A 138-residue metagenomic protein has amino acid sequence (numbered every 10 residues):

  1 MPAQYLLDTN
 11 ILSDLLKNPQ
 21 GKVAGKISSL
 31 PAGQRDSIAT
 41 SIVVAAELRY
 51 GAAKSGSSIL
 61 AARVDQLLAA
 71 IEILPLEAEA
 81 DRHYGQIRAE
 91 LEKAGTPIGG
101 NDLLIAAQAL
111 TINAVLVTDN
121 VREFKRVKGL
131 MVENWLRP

Functional and structural regions predicted by a protein language model:
M1-Q4, A106, L110-P138: Acidic, PIN/NYN-like endoribonuclease modules and their adjacent C-terminal/linker elements
M1-T40, Y50-L68, Q86, K93 (+1 more regions): Short, well-structured N-terminal submotif of metal-dependent ribonuclease cores
A3, I71-V117: Active-site neighborhoods of divalent-metal-dependent phosphate/nucleic-acid chemistry enzymes
D8, S41, P97-G99, N120: Histidine- and aromatic-rich ligand-binding microenvironments
L12-S13, A45-L48, D81, F124: A generic structural signal for short hydrophobic patches within well-formed alpha-helices
N18-P19, S55, I71, I112 (+2 more regions): Residue-level signal for short amphipathic helical patches enriched in basic/charged and nearby hydrophobic residues
I42, E77, L136: Residues at the C-termini of beta-strands that transition into short coil/loop
